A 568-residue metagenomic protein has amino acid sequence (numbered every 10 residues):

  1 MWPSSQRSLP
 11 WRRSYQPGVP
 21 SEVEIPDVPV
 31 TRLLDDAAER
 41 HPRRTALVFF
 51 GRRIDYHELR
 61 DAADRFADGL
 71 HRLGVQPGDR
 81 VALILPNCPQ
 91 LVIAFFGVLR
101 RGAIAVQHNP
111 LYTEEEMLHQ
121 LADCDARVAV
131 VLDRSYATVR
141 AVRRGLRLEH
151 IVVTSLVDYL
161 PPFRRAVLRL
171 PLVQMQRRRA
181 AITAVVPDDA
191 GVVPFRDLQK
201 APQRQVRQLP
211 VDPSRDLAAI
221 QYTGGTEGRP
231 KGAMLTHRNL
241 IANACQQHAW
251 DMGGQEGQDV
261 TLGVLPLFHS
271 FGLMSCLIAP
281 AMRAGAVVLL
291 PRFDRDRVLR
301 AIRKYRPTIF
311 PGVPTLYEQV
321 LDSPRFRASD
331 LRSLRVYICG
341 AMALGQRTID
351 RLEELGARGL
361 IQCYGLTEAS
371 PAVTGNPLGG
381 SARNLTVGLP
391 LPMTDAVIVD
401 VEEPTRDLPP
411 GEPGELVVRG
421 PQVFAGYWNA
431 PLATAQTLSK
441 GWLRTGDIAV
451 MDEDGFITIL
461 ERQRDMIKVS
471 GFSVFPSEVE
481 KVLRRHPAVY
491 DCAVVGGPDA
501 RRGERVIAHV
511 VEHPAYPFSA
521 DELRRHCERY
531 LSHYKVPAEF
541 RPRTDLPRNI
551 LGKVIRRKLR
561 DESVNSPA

Functional and structural regions predicted by a protein language model:
E24-P26, D35, R43-C88, V92-F96 (+1 more regions): Conserved AMP-binding/adenylate-forming core of the ANL superfamily
R72-L73, R100-D197, P514-Y516: Structural core segment of the AMP-binding/adenylate-forming
L73-Q76, Q203-R215, I220-G263, R283-G285 (+1 more regions): Conserved adenylate-forming
R80, P86-V106, P110-E114, A122-V128 (+4 more regions): A short helix-loop-beta submotif of the ANL/AMP-binding
Y112, G420, A425-G426, Q436 (+4 more regions): AMP-binding/adenylate-forming catalytic core of the ANL superfamily
A166, P307-G312, L321-A382, D395 (+1 more regions): Gly/Ser/Thr-rich phosphate-binding loop
I241-V260, F268-I309, S323: Conserved AMP-binding/adenylation subdomain of ANL enzymes
L389-M393, P404-Q436, V474, P567: Conserved ATP/PPi-binding loop(s) of AMP-dependent carboxylate-activating enzymes
